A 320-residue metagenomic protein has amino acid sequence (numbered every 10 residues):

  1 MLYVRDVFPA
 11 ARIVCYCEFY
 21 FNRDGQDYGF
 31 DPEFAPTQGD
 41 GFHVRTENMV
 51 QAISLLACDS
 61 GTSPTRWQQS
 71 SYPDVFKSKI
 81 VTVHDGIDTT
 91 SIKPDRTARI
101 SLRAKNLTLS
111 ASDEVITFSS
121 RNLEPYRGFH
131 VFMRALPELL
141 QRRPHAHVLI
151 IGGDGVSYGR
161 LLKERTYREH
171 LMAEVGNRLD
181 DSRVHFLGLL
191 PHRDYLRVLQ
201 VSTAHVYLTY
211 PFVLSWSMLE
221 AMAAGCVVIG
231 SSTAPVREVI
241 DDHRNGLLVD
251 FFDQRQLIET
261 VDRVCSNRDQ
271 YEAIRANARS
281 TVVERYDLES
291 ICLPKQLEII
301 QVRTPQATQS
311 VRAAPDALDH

Functional and structural regions predicted by a protein language model:
A11-M49, T90-R99, A111, G153-R165 (+1 more regions): Acceptor-binding helix/loop patch of EC 2.4 sugar-transfer enzymes, predominantly nucleotide-sugar-dependent
K105-R127, M133-E138, L149: Conserved donor-binding/catalytic core segment of Leloir-type glycosyltransferases
V156, L162-L189, R193: Nucleotide-activated donor-binding/catalytic signature segment of Leloir-type glycosyltransferases, i.e., the conserved
Y210: Aromatic "clamp/platform" in nucleotide-sugar-dependent glycosyltransferases that forms part of the donor/acceptor
V227-G230, I240: Short hydrophobic beta-strand element within catalytic cores of glycosyltransferases and related nucleotide-activated
D242-H243, L247-Q254, R263-R268: Conserved acidic donor-binding segment of nucleotide-sugar-dependent glycosyltransferases
Q256, R263, Q270-R285, I291 (+1 more regions): A short, well-ordered alpha-helix in the C-terminal region of glycosyltransferases
L288-H320: C-terminal alpha-helical cap of glycosyltransferases
